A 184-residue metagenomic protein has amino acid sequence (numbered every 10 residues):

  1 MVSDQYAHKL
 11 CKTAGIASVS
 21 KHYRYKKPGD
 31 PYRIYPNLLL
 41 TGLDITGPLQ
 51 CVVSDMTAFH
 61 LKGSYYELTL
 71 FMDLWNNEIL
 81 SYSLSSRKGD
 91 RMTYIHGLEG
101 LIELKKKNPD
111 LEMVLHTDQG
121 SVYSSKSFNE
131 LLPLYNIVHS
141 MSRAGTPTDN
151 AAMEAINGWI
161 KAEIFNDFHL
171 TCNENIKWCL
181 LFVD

Functional and structural regions predicted by a protein language model:
M1-G47, T146: Basic, flexible linker segments flanking DNA-binding modules in nucleic acid-interacting mobile-element proteins
A7, C11, L39, D55 (+9 more regions): Mobile genetic element proteins and their domesticated derivatives, centered on retroelements and DNA transposons
I45-L80, L84-K88: An active-site-proximal beta-strand-loop segment
G63-S64, S124-K126: Catalytic cores and conserved motifs of cyclic dinucleotide signaling enzymes
S83-N108: Active-site beta-loop-alpha junctions of metal-dependent nucleic acid enzymes, especially the RNase H-like/DDE
N108-Y123, P147: Acidic/histidine-rich, metal-coordinating catalytic segments
N129-P133, G145-T148, A152-D184: Charged alpha-helix within mobile-element recombinases
I137-G145: His/Asp/Glu-enriched short active-site or ligand-binding loop at hydrolase and phosphoryl-transfer sites
